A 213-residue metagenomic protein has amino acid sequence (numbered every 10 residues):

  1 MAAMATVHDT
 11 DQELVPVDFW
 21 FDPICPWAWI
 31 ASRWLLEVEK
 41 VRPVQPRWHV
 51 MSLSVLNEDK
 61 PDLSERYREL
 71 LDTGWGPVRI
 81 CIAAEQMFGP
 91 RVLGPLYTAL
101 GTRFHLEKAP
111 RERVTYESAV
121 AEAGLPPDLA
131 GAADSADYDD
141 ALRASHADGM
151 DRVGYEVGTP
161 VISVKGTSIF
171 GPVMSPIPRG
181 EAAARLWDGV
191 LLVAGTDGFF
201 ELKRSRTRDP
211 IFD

Functional and structural regions predicted by a protein language model:
A3-D9: Replace "small metal-dependent catalytic modules" with "small catalytic or cofactor-binding modules
D9-L36: Local sequence-structure signature of Cys/Sec-based thiol-disulfide redox active-site neighborhoods
L14-V15, G94-A99, P126, I169-F170: A short alpha-helix capping/helix-coil boundary motif
D22-C25, Y67-L71, A132, A136 (+1 more regions): Charge-dense, low-complexity intrinsically disordered segments
W29-S118, G189, V193, E201-R204 (+1 more regions): Structural alpha/beta surface segment adjacent to cysteine/selenocysteine redox centers across thiol/disulfide enzymes
W34, P110-D213: C-terminal cap of thioredoxin/glutaredoxin-like
